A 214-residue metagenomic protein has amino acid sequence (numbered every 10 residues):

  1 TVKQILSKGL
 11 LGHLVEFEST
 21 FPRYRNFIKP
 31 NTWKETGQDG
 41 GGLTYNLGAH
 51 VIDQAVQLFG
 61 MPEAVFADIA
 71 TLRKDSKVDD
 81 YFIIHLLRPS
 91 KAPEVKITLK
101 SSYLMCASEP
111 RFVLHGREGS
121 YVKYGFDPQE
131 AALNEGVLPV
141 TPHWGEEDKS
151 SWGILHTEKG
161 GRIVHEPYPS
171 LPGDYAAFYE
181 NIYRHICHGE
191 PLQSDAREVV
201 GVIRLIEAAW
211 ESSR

Functional and structural regions predicted by a protein language model:
T1-D75: Predominantly a Rossmann-like dinucleotide-binding segment in NAD(P)-dependent oxidoreductases
E18-S19, F66-A67, T98-S101, H115: Short beta-strand segments
A49, K74, K100-S108: Glycine-rich phosphate/pyrophosphate-binding beta-alpha loops
S76-Y81: A short, glycine/Asx- and small/polar-enriched loop/turn that sits immediately N-terminal to a beta-strand
I84-E94, L114-R117: Active-site beta-strand termini and strand-to-loop segments that position acidic
V113-Q193, R197: C-terminal glycine/acidic-rich active-site capping loop/insertion
L205-R214: Short arginine-rich
